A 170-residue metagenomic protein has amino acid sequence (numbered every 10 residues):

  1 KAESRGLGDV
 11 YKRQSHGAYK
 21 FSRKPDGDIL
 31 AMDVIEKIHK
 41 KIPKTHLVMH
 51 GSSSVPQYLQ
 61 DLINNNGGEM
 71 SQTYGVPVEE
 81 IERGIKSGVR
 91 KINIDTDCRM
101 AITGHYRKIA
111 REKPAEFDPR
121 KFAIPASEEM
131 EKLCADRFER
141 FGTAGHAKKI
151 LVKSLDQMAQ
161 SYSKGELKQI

Functional and structural regions predicted by a protein language model:
K1-L7, Y11: Single conserved hydrophobic/aromatic residue that forms the stacking wall/gate of nucleotide- or nucleobase-binding
R5, P43-H46, R90: Short, well-ordered coil/turn segments that N-cap beta-strands
G8, H50, G84: Conserved, mostly hydrophobic/aromatic
D9-P25, Y58-L59: Active-site-proximal beta-alpha loop/turn segments in soluble metabolic enzymes
R13-G17, H50-P56, G75, D95-D97: Active-site beta-loop-alpha junctions enriched in small/polar residues
K24-D33, S54-Y58, I81, A101: Active-site-adjacent beta->alpha loops and helix N-cap segments on the catalytic face of soluble alpha/beta enzymes
G27-M49, L62-I63: Alpha-helix-loop-beta-strand connector modules within alpha/beta enzyme cores
N65-G67, V76-I170: C-terminal alpha-helical cap/extension of soluble enzyme domains
